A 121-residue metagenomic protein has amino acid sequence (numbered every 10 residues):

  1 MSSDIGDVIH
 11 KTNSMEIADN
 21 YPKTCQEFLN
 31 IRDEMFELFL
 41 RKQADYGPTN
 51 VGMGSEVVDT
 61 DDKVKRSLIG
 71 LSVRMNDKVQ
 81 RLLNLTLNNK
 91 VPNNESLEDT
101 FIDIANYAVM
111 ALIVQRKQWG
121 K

Functional and structural regions predicted by a protein language model:
M1-K121: Intrinsically disordered, low-complexity regulatory regions that flank transcription factor DNA-binding cores
